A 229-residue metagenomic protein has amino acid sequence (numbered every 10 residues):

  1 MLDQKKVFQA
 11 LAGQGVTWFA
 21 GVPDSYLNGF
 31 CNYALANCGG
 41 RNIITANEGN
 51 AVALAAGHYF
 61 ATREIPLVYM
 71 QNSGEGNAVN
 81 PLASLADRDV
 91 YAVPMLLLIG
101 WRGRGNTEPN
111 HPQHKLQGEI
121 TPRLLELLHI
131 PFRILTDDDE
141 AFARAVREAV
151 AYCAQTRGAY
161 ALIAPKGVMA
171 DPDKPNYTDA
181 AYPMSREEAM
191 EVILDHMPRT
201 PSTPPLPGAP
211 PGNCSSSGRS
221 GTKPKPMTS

Functional and structural regions predicted by a protein language model:
M1-I130, I134-A151, Q155-S229: Thiamine diphosphate
